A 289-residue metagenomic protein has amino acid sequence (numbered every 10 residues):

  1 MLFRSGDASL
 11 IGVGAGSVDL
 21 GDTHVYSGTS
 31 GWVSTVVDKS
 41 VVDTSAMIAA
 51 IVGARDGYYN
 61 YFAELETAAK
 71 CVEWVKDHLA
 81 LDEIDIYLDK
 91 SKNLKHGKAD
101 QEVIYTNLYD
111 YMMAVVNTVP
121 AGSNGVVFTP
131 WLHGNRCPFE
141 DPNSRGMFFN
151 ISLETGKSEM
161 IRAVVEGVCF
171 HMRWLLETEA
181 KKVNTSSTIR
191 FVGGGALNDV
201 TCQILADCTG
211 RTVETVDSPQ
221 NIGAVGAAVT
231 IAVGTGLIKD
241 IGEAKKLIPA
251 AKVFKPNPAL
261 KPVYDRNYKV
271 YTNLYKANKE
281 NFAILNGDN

Functional and structural regions predicted by a protein language model:
F3-N289: Active-site core segments that coordinate phosphate-bearing ligands/cofactors across diverse enzyme families
